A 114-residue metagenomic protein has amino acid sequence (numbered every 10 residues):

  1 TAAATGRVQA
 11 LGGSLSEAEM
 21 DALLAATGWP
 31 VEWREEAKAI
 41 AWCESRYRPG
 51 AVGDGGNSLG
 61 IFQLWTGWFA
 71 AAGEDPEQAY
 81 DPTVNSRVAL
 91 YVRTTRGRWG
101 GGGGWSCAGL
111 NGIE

Functional and structural regions predicted by a protein language model:
T1-Y47: Export/targeting segments at the very N-terminus of extracytoplasmic proteins
E17-D21, R34-K38, I61, W65-T66 (+1 more regions): Extracytoplasmic/secreted envelope proteins and their assembly/folding machinery, especially bacterial periplasmic
A25, W29, W42-R46, T66-A70 (+1 more regions): Sec-exported extracytoplasmic/periplasmic mature domains
V31-K38, P49-D54, R98-I113: Surface-exposed patches in mature extracellular/periplasmic domains of secreted proteins
D54-A72: Substrate-binding/active-site groove segments that recognize and process beta-1,4-linked N-acetyl-hexosamine
L59-F62, E77, N111: Active-site-adjacent loops and short helices of periplasmic peptidoglycan-processing enzymes
T66-W68, Y80, N111: Catalytic and substrate-binding regions of cell-wall glycan-acting enzymes that process beta-1,4-linked
P76-V84: A short, structured beta-strand-centered segment in the mid-to-C-terminal lobe of catalytic cores from group-transfer
